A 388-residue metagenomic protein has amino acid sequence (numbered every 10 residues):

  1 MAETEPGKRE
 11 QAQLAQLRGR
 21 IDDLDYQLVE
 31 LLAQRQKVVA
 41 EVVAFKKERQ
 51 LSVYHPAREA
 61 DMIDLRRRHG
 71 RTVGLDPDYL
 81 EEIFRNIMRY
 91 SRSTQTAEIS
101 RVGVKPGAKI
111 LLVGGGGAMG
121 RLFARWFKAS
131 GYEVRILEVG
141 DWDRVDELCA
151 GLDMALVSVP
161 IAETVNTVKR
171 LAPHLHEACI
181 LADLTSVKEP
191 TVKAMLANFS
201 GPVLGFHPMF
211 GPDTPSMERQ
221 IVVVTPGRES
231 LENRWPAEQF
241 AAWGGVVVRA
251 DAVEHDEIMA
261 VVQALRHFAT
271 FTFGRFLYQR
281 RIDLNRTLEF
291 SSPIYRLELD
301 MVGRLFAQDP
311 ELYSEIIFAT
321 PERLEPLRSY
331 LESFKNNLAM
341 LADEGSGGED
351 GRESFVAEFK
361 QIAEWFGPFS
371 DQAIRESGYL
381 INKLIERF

Functional and structural regions predicted by a protein language model:
A2-A108, R125: Extended, charge-rich alpha-helical interface modules
L111-G114: Conserved N-terminal Rossmann-fold NAD(P)-binding element of oxidoreductases
A118-M119: Hydrophobic/small residue at the entry helix of a nucleotide-binding pocket
A129-E133, S200: Conserved S-adenosyl-L-methionine
V134-E147: Adenosine-cofactor binding site in Rossmann-like domains, unifying the SAM/SAH pocket of S-adenosylmethionine-dependent
D146-M195: Rossmann-fold NAD(P) dinucleotide-binding segment
K188-T191, M195-M259: Rossmann-fold dinucleotide-binding core
R249-F388: An accessory alpha-helical subdomain
